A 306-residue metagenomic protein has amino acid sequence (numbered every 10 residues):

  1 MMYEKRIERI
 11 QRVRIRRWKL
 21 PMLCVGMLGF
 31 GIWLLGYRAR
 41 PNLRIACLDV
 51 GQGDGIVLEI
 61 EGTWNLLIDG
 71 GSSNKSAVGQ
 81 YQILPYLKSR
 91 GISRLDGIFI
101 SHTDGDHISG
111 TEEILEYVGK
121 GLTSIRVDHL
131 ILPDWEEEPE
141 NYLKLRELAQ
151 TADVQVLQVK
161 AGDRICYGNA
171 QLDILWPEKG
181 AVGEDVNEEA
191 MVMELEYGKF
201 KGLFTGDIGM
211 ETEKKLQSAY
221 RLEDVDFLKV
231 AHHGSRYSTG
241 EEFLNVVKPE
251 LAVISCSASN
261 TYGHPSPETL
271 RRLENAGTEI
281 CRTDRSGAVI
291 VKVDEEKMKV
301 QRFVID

Functional and structural regions predicted by a protein language model:
M1-D306: Non-globular, low-confidence helical/coil segments that flank catalytic cores
